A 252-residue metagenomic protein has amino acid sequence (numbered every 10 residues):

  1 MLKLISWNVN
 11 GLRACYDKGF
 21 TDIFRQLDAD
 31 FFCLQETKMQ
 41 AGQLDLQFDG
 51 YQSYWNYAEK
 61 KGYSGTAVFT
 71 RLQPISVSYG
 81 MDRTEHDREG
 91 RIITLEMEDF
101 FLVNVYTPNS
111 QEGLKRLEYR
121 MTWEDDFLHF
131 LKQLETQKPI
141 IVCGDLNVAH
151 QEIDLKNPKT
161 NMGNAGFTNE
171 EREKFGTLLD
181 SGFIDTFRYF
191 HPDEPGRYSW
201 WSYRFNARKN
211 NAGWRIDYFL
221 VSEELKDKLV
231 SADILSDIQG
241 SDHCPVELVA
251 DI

Functional and structural regions predicted by a protein language model:
M1-F48, Q52, A58-S64, Y79: N-terminal, active-site-proximal structural segment of metallo-dependent hydrolase catalytic domains
L2-N10, D99-Q111, C143: Active-site-proximal beta-strand elements of phosphoester/diester hydrolases
N8, F24-G42, L102, L131-E152 (+4 more regions): Active-site beta-strand/loop signature of hydrolases that rely on acidic residues for catalysis
K38, Q43-S110: Structured beta-strand-rich core segments of catalytic domains in phosphoester-bond hydrolases
Q52, D126-A212, I216: Metal-dependent phosphoesterases centered on the DNase I-like endonuclease/exonuclease/phosphatase
K61-S76, F205-D227: Conserved beta strand-loop-helix elements of the APE1-like EEP
R71, L95-E98, S222-E223, L248-I252: Active-site beta-strand termini and strand-to-loop segments that position acidic
D82-R83, P108-E124, K159-N164: Surface-exposed cleft-lining segments at the edges of enzyme active sites
